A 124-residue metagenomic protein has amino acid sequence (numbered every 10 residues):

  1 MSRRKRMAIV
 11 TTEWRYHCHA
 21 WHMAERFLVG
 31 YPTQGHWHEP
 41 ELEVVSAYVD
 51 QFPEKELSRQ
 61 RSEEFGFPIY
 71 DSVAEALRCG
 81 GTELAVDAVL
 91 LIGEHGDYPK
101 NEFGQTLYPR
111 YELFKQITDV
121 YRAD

Functional and structural regions predicted by a protein language model:
S2-D124: N-terminal glycine-/serine-/threonine-rich beta1-alpha1-beta2 phosphate-ribose binding loop of Rossmann-like
